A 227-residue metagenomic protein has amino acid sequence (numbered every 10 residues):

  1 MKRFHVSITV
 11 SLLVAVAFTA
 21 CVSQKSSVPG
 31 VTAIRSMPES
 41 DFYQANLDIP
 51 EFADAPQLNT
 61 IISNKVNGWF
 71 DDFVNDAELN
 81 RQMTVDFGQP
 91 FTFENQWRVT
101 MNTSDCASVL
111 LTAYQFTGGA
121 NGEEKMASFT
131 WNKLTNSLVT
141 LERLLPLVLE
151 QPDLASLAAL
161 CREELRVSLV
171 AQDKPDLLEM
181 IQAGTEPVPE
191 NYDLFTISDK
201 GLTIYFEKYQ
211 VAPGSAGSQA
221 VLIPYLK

Functional and structural regions predicted by a protein language model:
M1-T9: Bacterial N-terminal signal peptides that target proteins for export
A17-A20: C-terminal motif of bacterial Sec signal peptides marking the signal peptidase cleavage site
V22-K227: Compositionally biased intrinsically disordered regions enriched in Thr/Gly
